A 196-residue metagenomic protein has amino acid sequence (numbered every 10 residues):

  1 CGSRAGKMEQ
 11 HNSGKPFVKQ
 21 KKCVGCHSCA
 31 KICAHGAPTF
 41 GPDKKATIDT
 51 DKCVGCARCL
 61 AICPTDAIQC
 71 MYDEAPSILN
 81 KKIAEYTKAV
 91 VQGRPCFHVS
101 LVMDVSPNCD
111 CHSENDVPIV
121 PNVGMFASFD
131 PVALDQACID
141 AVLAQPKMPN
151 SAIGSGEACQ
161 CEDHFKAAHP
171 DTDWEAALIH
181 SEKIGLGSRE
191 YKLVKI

Functional and structural regions predicted by a protein language model:
C1-I196: Extended, low-polarity segments enriched in aliphatic/aromatic residues
